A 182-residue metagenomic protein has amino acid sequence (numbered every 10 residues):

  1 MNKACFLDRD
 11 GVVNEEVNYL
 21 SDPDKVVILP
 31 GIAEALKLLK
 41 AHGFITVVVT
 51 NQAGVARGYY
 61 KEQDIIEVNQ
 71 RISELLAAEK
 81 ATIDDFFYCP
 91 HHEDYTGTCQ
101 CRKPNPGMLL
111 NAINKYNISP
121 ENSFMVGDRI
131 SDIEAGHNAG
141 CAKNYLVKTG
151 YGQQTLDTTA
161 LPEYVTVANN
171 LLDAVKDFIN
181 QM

Functional and structural regions predicted by a protein language model:
M1-V47: Active-site neighborhood of HAD-like aspartate-dependent phosphohydrolases
V13-P30, V55-D64, E79-A81, H91-Q100: Metal-dependent phosphoesterase signature
L36-N69, T82-H92, G136: Substrate-recognition element of Asp-dependent hydrolases with the DxDx(T/V) motif
Y59-I72, G97-N111, A139-G140: Short, electropositive alpha-helical surface patch
V68-Y88, T159-I179: Structural recognition of alpha->loop->beta junctions
T82-D85, P120-S123, K143: Short acidic capping loops at alpha-helix termini that bridge into adjacent secondary structure
Q100-I133: Conserved Lys-Pro-Asp/Glu-containing loop-to-beta segment of HAD-superfamily phosphomonoesterases, centered on
V126-T166: Acidic, Mg2+-coordinating phosphoryl-transfer loop and its flanking beta/alpha structural elements, shared across
